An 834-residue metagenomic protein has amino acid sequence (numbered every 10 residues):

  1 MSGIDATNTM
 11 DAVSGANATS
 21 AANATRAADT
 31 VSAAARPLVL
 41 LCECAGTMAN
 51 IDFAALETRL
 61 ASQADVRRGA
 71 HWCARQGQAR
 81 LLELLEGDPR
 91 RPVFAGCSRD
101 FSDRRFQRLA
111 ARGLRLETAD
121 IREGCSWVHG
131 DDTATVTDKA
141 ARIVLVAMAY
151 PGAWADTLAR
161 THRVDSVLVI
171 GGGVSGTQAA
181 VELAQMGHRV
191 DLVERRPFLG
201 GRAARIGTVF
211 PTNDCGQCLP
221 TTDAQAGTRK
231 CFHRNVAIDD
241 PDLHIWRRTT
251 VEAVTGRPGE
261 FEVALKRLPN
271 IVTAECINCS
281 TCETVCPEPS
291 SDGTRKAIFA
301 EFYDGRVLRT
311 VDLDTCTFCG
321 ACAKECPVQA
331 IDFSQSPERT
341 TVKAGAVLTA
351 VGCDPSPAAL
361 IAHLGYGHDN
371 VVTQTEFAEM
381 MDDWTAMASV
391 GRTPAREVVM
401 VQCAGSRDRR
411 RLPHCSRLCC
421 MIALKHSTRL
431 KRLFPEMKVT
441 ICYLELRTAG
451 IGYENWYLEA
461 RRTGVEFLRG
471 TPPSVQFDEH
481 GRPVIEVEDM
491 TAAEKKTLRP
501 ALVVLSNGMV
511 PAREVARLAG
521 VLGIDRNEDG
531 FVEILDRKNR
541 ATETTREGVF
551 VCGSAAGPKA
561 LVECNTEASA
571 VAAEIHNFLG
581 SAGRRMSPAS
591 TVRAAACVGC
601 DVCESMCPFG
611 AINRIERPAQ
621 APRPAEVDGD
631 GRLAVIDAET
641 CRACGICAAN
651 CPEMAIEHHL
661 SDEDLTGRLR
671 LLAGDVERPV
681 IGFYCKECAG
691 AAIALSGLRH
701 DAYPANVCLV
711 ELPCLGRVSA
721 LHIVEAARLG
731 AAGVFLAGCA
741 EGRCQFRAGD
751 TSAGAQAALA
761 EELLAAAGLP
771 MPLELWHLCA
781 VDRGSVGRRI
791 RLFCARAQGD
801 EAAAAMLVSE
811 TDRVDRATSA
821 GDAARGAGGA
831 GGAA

Functional and structural regions predicted by a protein language model:
S2-D5, T9, V13, T25-P679 (+9 more regions): Residues forming the flavin
G682: Soluble catalytic regions of membrane-associated enzymes that act on cell-envelope and secretory-pathway components
C685: Active-site core of glycosidic bond-cleaving carbohydrate-active enzymes
G697-L698: Short Gly/aromatic-enriched secondary-structure transition segments
W776-H777: Conserved alpha/beta enzyme-core scaffolds, especially Rossmann-like or related mixed alpha/beta domains that build
A795-V808: Acidic, His- and aromatic-enriched active-site or binding-groove loops in soluble protein domains that engage sugars
